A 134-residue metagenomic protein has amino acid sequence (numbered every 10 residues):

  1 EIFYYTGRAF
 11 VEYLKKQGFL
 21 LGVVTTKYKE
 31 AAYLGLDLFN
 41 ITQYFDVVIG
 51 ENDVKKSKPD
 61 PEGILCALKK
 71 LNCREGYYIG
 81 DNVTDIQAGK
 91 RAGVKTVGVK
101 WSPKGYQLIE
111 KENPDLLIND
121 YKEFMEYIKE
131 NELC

Functional and structural regions predicted by a protein language model:
E1-V23, K29-Y33, K58-P61: Short, acidic loop-to-helix structural element flanking the phosphoryl-transfer center in phosphate-processing enzymes
G18, V23-V24, L38, K100: Short secondary-structure boundary micro-motifs
K29, Y33-C134: Asp-based, Mg2+/Mn2+-dependent phosphohydrolase catalytic module
